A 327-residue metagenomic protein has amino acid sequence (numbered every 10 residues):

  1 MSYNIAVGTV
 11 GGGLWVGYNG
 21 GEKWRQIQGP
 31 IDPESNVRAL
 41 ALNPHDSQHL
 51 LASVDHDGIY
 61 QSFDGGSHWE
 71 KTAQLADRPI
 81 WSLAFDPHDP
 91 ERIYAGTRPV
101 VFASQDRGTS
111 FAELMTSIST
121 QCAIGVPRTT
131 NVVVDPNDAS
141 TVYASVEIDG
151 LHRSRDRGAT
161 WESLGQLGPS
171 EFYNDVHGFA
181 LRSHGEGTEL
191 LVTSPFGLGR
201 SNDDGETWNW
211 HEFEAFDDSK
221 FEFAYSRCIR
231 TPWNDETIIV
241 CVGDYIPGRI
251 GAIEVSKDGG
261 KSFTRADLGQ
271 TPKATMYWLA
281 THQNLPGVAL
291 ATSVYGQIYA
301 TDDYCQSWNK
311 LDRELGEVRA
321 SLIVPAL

Functional and structural regions predicted by a protein language model:
M1-L327: Extracellular glycan-interacting surfaces
